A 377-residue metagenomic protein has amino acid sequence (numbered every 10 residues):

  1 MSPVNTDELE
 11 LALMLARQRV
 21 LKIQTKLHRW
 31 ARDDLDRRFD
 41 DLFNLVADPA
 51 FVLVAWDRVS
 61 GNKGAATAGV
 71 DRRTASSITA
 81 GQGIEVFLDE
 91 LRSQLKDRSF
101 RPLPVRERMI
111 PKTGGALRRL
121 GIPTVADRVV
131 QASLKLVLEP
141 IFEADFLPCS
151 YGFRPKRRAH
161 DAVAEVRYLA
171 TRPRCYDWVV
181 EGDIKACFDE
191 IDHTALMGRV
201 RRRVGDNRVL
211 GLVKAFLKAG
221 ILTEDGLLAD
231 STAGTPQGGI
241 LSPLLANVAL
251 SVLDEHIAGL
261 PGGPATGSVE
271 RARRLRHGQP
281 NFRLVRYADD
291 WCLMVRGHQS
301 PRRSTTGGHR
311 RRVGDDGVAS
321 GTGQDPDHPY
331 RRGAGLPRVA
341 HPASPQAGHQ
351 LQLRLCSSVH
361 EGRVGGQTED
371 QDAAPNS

Functional and structural regions predicted by a protein language model:
M1-S377: Non-catalytic terminal/accessory segments
